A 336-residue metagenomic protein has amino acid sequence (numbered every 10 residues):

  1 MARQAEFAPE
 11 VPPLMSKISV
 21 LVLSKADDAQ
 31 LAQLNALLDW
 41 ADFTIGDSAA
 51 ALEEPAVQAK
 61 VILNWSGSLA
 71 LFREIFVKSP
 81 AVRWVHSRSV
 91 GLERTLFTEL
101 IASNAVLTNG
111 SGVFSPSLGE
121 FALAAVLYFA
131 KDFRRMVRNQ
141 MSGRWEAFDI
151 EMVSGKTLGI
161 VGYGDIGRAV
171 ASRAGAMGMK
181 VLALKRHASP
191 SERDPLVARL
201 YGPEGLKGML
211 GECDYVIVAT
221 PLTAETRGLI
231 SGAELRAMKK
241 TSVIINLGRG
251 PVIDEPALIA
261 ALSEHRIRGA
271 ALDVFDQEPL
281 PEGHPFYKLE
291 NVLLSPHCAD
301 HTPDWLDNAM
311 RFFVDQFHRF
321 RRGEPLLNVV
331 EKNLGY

Functional and structural regions predicted by a protein language model:
A2-A8, T108-F121, R135, D194 (+1 more regions): C-terminal helix-to-coil terminal segments
A2-V106, S231: An N-terminal-biased, well-structured beta-alpha scaffold segment characteristic of Rossmann-like dinucleotide-binding
L23, G159-V161: Conserved N-terminal Rossmann-fold NAD(P)-binding element of oxidoreductases
I62-N64, S87, I217-V218, N246 (+1 more regions): Redox-cofactor binding/interface segments in oxidoreductases and associated redox assembly factors
W65, R88, V106-G112, E204 (+2 more regions): Short beta->alpha connector loops at strand-helix junctions that form conserved, small/polar/Pro-enriched
E74-A81, T98-A102, L235-K240, A261-H265 (+1 more regions): Short, conserved loop/helix-junction motifs that constitute active-site signature segments in enzyme catalytic cores
A102-T157, D165, A169-S172, A176-M177 (+3 more regions): Phosphate-binding beta-alpha-beta segment of Rossmann-like dinucleotide-binding domains, i.e., the NAD(P)
A188-P285: Rossmann-like adenosine-cofactor binding region
